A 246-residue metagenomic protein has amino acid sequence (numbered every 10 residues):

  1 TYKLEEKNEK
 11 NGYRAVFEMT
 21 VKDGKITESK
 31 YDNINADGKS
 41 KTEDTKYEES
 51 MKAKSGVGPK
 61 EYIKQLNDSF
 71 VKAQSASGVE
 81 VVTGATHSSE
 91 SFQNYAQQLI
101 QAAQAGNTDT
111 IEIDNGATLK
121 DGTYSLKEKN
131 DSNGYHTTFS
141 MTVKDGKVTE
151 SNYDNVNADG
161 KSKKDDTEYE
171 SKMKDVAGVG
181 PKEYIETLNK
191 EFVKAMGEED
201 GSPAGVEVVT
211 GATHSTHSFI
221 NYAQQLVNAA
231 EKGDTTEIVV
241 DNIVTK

Functional and structural regions predicted by a protein language model:
T1-Y2, Y124: A short tyrosine-centered beta-strand micro-motif
E5-L119, K127-K246: Active-site- and interface-proximal helix/loop "cap" or "latch" segments in soluble metabolic and energy-transducing
